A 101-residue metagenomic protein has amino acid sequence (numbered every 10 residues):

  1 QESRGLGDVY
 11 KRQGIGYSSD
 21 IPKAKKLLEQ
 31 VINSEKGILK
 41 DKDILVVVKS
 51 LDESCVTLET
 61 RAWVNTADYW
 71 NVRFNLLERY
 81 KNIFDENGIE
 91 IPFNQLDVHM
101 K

Functional and structural regions predicted by a protein language model:
Q1-Y10: Single conserved hydrophobic/aromatic residue that forms the stacking wall/gate of nucleotide- or nucleobase-binding
I15-S19, E29, L39-K101: Solvent-exposed, non-transmembrane regulatory segments of membrane-associated proteins
A24: Acidic-enriched catalytic cores of C-N bond-cleaving enzymes acting on peptides and small amides
